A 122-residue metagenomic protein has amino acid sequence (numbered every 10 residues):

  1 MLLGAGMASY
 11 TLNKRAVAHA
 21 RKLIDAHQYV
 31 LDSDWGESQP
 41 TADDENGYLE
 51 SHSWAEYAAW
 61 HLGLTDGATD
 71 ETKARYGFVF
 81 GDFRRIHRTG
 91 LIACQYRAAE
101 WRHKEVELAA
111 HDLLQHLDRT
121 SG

Functional and structural regions predicted by a protein language model:
L2-G122: A charge-rich, low-complexity, intrinsically flexible signal that marks solvent-exposed coils, linkers, repeats
